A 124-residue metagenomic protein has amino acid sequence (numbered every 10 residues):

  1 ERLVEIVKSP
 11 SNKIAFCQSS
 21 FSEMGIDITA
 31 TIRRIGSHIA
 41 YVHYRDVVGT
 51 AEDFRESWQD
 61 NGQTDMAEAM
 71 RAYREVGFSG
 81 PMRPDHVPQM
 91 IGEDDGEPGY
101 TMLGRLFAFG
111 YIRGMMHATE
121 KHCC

Functional and structural regions predicted by a protein language model:
E1-C124: Histidine-acidic metal/acid-base catalytic patches
